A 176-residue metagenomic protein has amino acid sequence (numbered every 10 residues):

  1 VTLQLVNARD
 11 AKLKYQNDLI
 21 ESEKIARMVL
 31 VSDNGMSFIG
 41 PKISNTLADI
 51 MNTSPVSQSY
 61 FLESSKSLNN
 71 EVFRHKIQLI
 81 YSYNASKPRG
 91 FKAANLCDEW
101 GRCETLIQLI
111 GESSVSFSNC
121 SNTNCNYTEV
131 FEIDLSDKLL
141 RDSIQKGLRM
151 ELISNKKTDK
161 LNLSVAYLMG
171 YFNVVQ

Functional and structural regions predicted by a protein language model:
V1-Q145, E151-Q176: A generic "folded-domain core" signal
